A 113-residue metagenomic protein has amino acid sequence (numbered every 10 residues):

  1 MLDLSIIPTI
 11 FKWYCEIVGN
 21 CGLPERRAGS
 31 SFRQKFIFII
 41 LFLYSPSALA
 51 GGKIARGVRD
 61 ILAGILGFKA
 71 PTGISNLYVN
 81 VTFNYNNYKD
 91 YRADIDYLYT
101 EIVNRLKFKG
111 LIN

Functional and structural regions predicted by a protein language model:
M1-E16, K107, L111: General nucleic-acid-binding
Y14, R59-D60: Generic structural marker for isolated residues within well-ordered, non-membrane alpha-helices of soluble domains
Y14-A28: Short, Lys/Arg-enriched N-terminal segment that forms or immediately precedes the first helix of a structured domain
S30-G57: Short, amphipathic alpha-helical "recognition" segments used to contact nucleic acids or chromatin
I40-S45, L66, V81-T82: Generic structural signal for hydrophobic core residues of well-folded globular domains
D60-L77: Short, basic interhelical loop/turn and adjoining N-cap of the next helix at nucleic-acid- or acidic-partner-contacting
L77-Y85: DNA major-groove recognition helix of helix-turn-helix
Y85-K107: Short Lys/Arg-enriched helix C-cap and helix-to-coil transition segments that create basic nucleic-acid-contact patches
